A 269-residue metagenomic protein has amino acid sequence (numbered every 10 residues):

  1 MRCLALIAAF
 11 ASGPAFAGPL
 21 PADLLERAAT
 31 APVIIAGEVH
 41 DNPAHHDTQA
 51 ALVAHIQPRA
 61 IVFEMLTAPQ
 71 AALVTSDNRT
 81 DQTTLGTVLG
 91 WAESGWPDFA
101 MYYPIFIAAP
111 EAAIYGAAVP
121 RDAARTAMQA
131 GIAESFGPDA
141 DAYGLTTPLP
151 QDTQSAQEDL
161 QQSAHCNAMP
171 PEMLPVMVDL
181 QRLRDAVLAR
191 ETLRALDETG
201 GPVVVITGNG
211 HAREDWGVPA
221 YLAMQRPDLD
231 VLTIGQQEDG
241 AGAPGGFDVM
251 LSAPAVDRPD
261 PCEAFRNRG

Functional and structural regions predicted by a protein language model:
C3-A31: N- or domain-start disorder-to-order transition segments that initiate the globular core
P21-I56: Zymogen propeptides
P32-I34, R59, G201-T207, V231: Generic beta-sheet signal
V39-N42, L66-Q70, P120-A124, N209-R213 (+1 more regions): Solvent-exposed loop/turn segments at secondary-structure junctions within structured extracellular/periplasmic domains
A44-T48, A68-D77: Membrane-embedded segments
I61-L66, L232-Q236: Short internal beta-strands
V74-A195: A substrate-binding/cap region within the structured catalytic cores of diverse enzymes
V187-L196, V204, H211-G269: C-terminal regions of proteins
